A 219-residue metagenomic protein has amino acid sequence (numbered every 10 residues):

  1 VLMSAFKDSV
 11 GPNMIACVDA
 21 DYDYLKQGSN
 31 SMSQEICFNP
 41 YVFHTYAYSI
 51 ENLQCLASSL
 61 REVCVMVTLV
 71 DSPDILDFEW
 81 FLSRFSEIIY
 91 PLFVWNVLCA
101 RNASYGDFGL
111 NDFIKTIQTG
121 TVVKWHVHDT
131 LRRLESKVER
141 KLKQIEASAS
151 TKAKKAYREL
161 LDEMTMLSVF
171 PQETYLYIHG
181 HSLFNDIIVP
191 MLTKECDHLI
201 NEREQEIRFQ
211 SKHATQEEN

Functional and structural regions predicted by a protein language model:
V1-N219: Acidic, divalent-metal-binding catalytic cores of TOPRIM and closely related two-metal-ion phosphodiester/pyrophosphate
